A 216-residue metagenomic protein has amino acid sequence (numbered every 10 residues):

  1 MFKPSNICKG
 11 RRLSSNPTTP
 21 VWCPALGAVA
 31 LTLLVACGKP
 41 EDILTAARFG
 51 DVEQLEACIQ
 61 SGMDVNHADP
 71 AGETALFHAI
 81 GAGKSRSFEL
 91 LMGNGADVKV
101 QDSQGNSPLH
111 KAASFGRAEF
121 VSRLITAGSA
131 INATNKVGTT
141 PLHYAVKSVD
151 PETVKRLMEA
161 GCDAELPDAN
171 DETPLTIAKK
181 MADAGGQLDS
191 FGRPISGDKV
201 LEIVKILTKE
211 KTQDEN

Functional and structural regions predicted by a protein language model:
P4-L26: Bacterial N-terminal signal peptides that target proteins for export
L34-A36: C-terminal motif of bacterial Sec signal peptides marking the signal peptidase cleavage site
T45-G50, H78-K84, K111-R117, Y144-D150 (+2 more regions): Ankyrin repeat A-helix N-terminal signature
D51-I59, K84-M92, R117-T126, D150-M158 (+2 more regions): Ankyrin repeat structural motif
D163-Q213: Leucine-rich solenoid repeat scaffolds
